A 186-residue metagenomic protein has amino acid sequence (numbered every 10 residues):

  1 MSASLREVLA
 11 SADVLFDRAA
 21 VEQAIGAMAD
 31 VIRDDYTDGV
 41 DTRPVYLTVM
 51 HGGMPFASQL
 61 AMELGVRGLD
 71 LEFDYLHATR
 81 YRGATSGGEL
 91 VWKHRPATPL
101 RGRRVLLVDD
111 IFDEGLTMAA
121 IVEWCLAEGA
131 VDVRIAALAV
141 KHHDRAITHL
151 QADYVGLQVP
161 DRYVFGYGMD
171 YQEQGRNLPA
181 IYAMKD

Functional and structural regions predicted by a protein language model:
M1-D186: PRPP-associated nucleotide enzymes
